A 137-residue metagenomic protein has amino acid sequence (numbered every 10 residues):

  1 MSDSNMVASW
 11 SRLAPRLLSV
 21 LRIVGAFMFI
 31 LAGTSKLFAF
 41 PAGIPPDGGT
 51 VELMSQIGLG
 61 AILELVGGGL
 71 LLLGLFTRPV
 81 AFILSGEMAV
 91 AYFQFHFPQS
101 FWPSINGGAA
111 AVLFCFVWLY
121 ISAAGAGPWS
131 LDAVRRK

Functional and structural regions predicted by a protein language model:
M1-F38, M54-I62, V66, L73-K137: Extended, low-polarity transmembrane helix blocks
L37-P45: Alpha-helical transmembrane segments and their immediate interhelical/interface regions in integral membrane proteins
I44-G58: Perimembrane loop-to-helix junctions flanking transmembrane segments
